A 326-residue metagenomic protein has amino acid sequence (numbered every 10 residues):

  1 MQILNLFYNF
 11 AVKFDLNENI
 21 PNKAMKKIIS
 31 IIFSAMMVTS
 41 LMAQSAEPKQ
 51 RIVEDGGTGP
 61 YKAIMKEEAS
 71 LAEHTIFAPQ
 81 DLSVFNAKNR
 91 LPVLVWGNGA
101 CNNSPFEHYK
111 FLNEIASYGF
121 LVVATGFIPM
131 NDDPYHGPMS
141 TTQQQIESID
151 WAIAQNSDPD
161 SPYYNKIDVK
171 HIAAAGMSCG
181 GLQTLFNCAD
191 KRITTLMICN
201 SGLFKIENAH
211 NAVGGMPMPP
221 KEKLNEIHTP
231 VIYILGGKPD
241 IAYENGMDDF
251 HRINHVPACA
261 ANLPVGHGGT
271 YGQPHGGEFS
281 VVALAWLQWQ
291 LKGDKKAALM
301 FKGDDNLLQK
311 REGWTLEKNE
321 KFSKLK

Functional and structural regions predicted by a protein language model:
S45-N89: N-terminal cap/lid segment of alpha/beta-hydrolase-fold proteins
S83-R90, P134-L182: Gly/Ser-rich "nucleophile elbow"/oxyanion-hole loop immediately N-terminal to the catalytic nucleophile in hydrolases
K88-G99: Short beta-strand element of the alpha/beta-hydrolase
C101-E107, F111, P129-E147: Catalytic nucleophile-loop/oxyanion-hole region of alpha/beta-hydrolase and closely related hydrolase-like folds
F106-A124: Short amphipathic alpha-helix adjacent to the substrate-entry channel of hydrolases
G181-D190: Short glycine-enriched nucleophile-adjacent loop and the immediately C-terminal alpha-helix near the catalytic center
T194-Q273: The feature captures the conserved acid-bearing segment of alpha/beta-hydrolase catalytic domains
V256, V265-G268, Q273-K326: Alpha/beta-hydrolase-fold serine-hydrolase catalytic core, especially in secreted/extracellular enzymes
